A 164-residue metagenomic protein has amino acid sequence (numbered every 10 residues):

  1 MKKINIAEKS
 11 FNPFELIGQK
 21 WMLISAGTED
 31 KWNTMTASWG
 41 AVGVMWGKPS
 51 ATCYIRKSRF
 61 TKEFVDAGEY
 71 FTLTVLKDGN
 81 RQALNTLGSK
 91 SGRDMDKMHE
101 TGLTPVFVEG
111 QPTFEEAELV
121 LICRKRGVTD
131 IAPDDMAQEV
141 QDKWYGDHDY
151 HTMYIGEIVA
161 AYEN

Functional and structural regions predicted by a protein language model:
M1-N164: Basic, polyanion-binding surface patches
